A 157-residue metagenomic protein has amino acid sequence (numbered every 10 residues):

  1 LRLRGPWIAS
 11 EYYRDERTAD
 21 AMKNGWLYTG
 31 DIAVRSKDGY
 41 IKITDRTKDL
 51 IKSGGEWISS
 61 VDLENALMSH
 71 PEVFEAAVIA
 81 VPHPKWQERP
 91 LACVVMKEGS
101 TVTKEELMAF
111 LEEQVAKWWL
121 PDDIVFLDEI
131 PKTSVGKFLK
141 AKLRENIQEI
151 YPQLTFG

Functional and structural regions predicted by a protein language model:
R2-G5, S10-E11, D20, I32-W119 (+3 more regions): AMP-binding/adenylate-forming catalytic core of the ANL superfamily
G25: FAD-site-proximal beta/loop scaffold in flavoenzymes
E145-G157: Acidic/polar alpha-helix N-cap and adjacent early helical turns within long charge-rich amphipathic helices/linkers
